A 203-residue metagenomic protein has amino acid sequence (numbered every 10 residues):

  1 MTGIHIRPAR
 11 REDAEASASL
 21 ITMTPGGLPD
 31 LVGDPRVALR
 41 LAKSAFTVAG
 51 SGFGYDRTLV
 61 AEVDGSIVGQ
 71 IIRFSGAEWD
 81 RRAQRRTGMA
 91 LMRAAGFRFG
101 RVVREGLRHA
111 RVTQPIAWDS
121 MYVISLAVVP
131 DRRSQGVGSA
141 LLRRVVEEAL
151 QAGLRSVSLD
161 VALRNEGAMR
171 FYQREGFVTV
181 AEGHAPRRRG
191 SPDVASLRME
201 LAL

Functional and structural regions predicted by a protein language model:
H5-S19, G76: A short beta-loop-alpha structural element at the N-terminal edge of CoA-dependent acyl/N-acetyltransferase catalytic
P25-F46, D80, L91-F97: Conserved GNAT-fold acetyl-CoA-binding loop/helix
R36-T58, E62-D64, V68, A110-V112: Active-site rim helix/loop that mediates acceptor-substrate recognition in acyltransferases
V60, S66-S75, Y122, A127: Conserved beta-strand in the GNAT
A77-S120: Conserved acyl-donor/pantetheine-binding loop and adjacent beta-alpha core of acyl/acetyltransferases and related
R111-A117, A140-S156: Conserved acyl-CoA
A117-S120, R155-S158, A162-M169, R174-E175 (+1 more regions): C-terminal "cap" of GNAT-fold acetyltransferases
S134-E147, R170-R174: Conserved acetyl-CoA-binding loop-helix of GNAT-fold acetyltransferases
